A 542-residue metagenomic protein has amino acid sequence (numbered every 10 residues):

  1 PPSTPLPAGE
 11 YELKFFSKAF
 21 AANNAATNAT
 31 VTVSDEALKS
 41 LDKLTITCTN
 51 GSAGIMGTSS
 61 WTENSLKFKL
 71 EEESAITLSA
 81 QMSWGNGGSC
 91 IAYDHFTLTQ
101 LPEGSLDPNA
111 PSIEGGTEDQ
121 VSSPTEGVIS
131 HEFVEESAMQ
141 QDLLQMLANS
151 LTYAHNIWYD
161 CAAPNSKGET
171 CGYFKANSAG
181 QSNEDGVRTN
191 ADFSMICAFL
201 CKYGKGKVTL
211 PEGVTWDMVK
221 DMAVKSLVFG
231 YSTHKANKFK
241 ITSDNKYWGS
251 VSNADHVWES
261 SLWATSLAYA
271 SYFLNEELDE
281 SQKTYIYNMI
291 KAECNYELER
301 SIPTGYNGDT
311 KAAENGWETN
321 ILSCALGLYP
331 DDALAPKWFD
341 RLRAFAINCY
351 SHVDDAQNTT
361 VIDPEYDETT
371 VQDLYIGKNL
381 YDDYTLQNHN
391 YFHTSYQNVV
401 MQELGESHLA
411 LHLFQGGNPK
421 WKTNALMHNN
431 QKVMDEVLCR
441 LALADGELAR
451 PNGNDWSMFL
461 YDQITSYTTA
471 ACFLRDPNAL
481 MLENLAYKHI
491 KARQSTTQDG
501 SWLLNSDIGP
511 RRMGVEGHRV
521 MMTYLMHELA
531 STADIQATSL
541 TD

Functional and structural regions predicted by a protein language model:
P1-T27, N64-K69, F96: Extra-cytoplasmic beta-strand recognition segments
K14-I55: Extracellular ligand-binding interfaces
K39-E73, W258: Extracellular carbohydrate recognition and processing domains and analogous Trp-centered ligand-binding platforms
G57-S60, M82-L101: Extracellular carbohydrate recognition
G115-S243, A356-V361: Low-complexity, Ser/Thr/Pro/Gly-enriched N-terminal "stalk/linker" regions
G127-Q141, A191-V214, L262-E280, E318-L334 (+5 more regions): Well-ordered alpha-helical scaffold segments within catalytic/enzyme domains
F133-E136, A163-A191, S232-L262, I302-W317 (+3 more regions): Solvent-exposed loop and edge beta-strand segments that line ligand/cofactor-binding and catalytic clefts
D309-T465, F473: Extended ligand-binding clefts on enzyme/binding-domain cores
